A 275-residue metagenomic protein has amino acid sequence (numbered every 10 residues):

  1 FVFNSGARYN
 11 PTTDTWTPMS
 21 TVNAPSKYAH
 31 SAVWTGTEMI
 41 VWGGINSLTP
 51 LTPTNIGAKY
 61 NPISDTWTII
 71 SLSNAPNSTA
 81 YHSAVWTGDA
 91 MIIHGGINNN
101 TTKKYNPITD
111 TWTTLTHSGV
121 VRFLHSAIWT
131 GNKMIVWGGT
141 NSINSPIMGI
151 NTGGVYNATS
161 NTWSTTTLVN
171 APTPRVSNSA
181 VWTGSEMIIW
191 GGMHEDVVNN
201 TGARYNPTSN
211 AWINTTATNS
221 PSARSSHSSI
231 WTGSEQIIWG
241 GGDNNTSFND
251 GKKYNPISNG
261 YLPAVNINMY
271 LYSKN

Functional and structural regions predicted by a protein language model:
F1-N275: Kelch-like beta-propeller repeat domains
